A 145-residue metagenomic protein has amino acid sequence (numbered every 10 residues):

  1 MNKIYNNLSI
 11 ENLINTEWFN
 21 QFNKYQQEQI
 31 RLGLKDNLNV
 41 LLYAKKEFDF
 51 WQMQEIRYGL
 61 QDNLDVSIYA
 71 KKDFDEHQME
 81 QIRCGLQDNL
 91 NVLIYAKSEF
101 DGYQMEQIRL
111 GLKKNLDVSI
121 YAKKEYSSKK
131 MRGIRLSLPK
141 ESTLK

Functional and structural regions predicted by a protein language model:
M1-K145: General marker for long, soluble alpha-helical cores
